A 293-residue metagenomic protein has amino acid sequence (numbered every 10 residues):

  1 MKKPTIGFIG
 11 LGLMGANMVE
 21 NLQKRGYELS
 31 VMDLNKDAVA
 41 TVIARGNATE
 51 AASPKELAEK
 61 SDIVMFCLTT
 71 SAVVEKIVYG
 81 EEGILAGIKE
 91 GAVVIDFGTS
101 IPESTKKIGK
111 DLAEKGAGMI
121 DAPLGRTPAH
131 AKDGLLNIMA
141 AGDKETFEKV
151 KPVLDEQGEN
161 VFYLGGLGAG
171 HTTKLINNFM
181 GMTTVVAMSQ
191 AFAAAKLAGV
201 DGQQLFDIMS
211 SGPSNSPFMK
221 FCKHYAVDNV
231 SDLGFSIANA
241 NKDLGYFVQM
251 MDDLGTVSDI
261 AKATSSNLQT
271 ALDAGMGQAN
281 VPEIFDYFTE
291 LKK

Functional and structural regions predicted by a protein language model:
M1-E59, I63-C67, F97: NAD(P)+-binding Rossmann beta1-loop-alpha1 motif at the extreme N-terminus of oxidoreductases
P54-F66, T70-A117: Rossmann-fold NAD(P) dinucleotide-binding segment
T99-N178: Rossmann-fold dinucleotide-binding core
G134-A141, F162, G166-A198, D207-F221 (+1 more regions): Active-site-proximal catalytic alpha-helix in oxidoreductases
H171, N215-V281: Interdomain hinge/lid region at the active-site interface of Rossmann-like NAD(P)-dependent oxidoreductases
Q203-S210, K262-S266: Beta-strand segments within the central parallel beta-sheet cores of soluble alpha/beta enzyme folds
